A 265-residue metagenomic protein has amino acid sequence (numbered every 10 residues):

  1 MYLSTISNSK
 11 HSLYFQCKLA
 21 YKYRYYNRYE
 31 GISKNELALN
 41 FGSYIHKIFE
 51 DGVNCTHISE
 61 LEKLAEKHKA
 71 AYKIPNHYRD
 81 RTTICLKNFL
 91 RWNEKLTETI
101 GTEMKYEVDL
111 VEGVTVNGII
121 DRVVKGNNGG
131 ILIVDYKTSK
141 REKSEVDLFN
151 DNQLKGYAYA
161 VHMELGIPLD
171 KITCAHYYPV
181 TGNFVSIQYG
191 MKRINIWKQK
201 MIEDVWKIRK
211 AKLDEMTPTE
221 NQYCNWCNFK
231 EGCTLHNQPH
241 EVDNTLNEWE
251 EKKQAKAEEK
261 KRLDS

Functional and structural regions predicted by a protein language model:
M1-D51, S265: Charged, glycine-rich intrinsically disordered N-terminal tails and low-complexity linkers that flank
M1-T5, L19-G31, K63-K69, I133-S139 (+1 more regions): Short amphipathic alpha-helical segments and their helix-coil junctions
I6, V161-S265: Metal-dependent nuclease catalytic regions and adjoining charged, substrate-binding loops involved in nucleic-acid end
Y14-R24, D51-K67, L169-P179: Short, compositionally biased low-complexity segments
C17, I45-H46, R122, Y157 (+2 more regions): A residue-level signal for conserved active-site and pocket-lining positions in enzyme catalytic cores
Y29-E36, K143-S144, E215-T217: Short, polar/flexible loop-turn hinges at active-site or ligand-entry regions and domain interfaces
E36, S43-K105, D109-L110: A non-catalytic, helix-rich entry segment at domain boundaries
I100, M104-E203: Mg2+/Mn2+-dependent nuclease catalytic core
